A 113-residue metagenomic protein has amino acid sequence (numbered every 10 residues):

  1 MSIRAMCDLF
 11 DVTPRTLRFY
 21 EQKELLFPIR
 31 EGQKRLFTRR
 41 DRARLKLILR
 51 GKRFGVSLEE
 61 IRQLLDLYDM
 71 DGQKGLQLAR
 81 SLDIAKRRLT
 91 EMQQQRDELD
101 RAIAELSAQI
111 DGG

Functional and structural regions predicted by a protein language model:
S2-D8, F27, R39-G113: Arg/Lys-rich, alpha-helical DNA-contact motif
M6, D11-T16: Short glycine/proline-centered loop/turn elements that form peptide/ligand docking sites
T16, L36, E60: Residues in the helix-turn-helix
L17-Y20, I48: Conserved hydrophobic/aromatic packing and binding residues within compact polymer-binding modules
E24: Glycine-centered, phosphate/nucleic-acid-interacting loop/turn motifs that mediate DNA/RNA or nucleotide
R30-L36: Short, Lys/Arg-rich nucleic-acid/phosphate-binding segment
